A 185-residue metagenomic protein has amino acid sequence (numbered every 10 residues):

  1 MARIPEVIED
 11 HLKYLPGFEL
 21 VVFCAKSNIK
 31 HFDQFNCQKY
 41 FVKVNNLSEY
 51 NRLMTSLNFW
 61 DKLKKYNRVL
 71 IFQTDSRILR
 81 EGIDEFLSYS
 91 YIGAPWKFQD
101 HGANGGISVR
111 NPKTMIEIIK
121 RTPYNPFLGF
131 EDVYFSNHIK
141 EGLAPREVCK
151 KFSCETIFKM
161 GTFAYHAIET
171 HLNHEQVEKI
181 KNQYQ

Functional and structural regions predicted by a protein language model:
M1-I4, S48-R52, K62, Q99-S108 (+1 more regions): Aromatic-acidic/polar surface patches that form glycan- and anion
M1-N51, N58-R68: N-terminal anchoring/stem segment of glycosyltransferases
E6-D10, M54-N58, Y91, T114 (+1 more regions): Alpha-helical elements of Rossmann-like donor-binding domains used by nucleotide-donor carbohydrate transfer enzymes
F23-K30, D75-I78, P95-W96: Short, polar loop motifs at secondary-structure junctions
F32, L79-I83, I119: Short glycine-/acidic-enriched loop or helix-start segments at secondary-structure transitions that form or flank
N45, I83, S153: Basic, ligand-binding patches in group-transfer machinery, especially extracytoplasmic/periplasmic segments
F59-A94: GT-A fold catalytic core of metal-dependent nucleotide-sugar glycosyltransferases, centered on the diacidic
G102-Q185: Catalytic core and acceptor-binding pocket of nucleotide-sugar-dependent glycosyltransferases
